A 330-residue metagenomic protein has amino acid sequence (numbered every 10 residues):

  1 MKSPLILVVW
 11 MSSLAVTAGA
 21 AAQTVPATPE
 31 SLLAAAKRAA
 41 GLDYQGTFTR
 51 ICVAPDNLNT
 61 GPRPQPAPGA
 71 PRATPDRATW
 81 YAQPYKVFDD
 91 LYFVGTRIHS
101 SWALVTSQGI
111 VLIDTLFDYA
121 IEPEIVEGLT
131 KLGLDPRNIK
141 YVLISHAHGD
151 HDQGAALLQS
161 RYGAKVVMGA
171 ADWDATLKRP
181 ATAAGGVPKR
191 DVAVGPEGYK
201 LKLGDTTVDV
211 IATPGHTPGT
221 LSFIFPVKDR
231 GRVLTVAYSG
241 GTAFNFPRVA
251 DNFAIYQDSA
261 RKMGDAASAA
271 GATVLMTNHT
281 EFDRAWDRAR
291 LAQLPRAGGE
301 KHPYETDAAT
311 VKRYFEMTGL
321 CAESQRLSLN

Functional and structural regions predicted by a protein language model:
I6-T17: Bacterial N-terminal signal peptides
A18-A22: Boundary at the C-terminal end of the N-terminal hydrophobic targeting segment
Q23-T74, R230-V233, G241-N330: Accessory terminal helices/loops
P26-L32, K37-R38, A120-I121, E127-K200 (+3 more regions): Active-site HxH/HxHxD metal-binding segment of metal-dependent hydrolases
D76-L132, S222-F244: Conserved beta-strand hairpin/beta-sheet module of binuclear metal-dependent hydrolase folds, prominently
K86-D89, L134, N138, Y162-K165 (+4 more regions): Metallo-beta-lactamase
D90, L104, D114, H146 (+5 more regions): Divalent metal-coordination and catalytic microenvironments
A120, A147-Q153, W173-T176, P218-L221 (+3 more regions): Active-site environment of divalent metal-dependent phosphoester hydrolases
